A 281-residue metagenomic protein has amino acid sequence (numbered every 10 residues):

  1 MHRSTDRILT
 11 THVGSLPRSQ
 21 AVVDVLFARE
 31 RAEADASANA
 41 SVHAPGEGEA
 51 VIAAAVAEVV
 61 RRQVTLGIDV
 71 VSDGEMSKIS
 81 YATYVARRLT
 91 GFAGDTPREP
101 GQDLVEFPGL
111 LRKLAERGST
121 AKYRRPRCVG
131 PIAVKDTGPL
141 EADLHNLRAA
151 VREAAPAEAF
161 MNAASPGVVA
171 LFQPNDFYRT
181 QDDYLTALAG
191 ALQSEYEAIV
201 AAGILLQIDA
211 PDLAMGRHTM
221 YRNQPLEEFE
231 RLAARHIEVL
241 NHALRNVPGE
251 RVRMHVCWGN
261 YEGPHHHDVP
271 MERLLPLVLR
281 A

Functional and structural regions predicted by a protein language model:
M1-A281: Domain-level signal for soluble alpha/beta catalytic cores
